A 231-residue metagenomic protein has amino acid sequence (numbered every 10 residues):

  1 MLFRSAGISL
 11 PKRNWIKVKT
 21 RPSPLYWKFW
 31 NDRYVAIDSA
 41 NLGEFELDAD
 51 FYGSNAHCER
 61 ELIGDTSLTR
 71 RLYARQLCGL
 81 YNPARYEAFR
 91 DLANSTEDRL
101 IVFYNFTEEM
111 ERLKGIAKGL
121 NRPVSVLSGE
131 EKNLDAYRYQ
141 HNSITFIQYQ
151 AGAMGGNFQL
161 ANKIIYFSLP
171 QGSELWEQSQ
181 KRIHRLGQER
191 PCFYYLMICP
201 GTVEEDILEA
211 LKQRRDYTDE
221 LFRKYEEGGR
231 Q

Functional and structural regions predicted by a protein language model:
M1-D98, N105, L208-E209, R214-R230: Interdomain linker/hinge connecting the two RecA-like lobes of the SF2 helicase core
F29, E109-L113, L175, D206: Phosphate- and divalent-cation-binding pockets in alpha/beta enzyme and binding domains that engage nucleotide-derived
E97, N142, A161-N162: Short, well-ordered alpha-helix to beta-strand connector turns
I101, A136-Y139, E177, I183: A generic "structured core" feature
F103, E111-K114, K118-G152: Conserved helicase ATPase core of P-loop NTP-dependent helicases/translocases
T145, K163-I165, I183: Short, well-ordered beta-strand core segments
G156-L169, F193-L196: A short beta-strand element within the Helicase C-terminal
Q171-Q231: A conserved SF2-helicase RecA2
